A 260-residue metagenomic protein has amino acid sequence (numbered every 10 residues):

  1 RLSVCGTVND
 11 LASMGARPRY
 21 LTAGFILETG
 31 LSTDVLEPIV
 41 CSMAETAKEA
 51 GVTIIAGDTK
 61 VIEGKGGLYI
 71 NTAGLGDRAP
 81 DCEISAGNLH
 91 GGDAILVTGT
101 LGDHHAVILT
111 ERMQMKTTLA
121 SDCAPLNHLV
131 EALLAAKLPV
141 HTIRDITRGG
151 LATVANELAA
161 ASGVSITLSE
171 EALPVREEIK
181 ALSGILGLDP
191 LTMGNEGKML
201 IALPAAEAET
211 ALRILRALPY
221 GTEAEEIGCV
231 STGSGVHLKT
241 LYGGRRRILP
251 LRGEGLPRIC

Functional and structural regions predicted by a protein language model:
R1-L21, C41-E49, H128-A135, T153-N156: Small-aliphatic-rich amphipathic alpha-helix that forms the alpha element of a beta-alpha
R17-I108: Glycine-rich anion-binding loops of enzyme active sites
A23, T53-G57, L96-G99, T142-I146 (+3 more regions): General beta-strand structural signal in soluble alpha/beta enzymes
E28-G30, L119-N195: Active-site-proximal betaalpha loop/short-helix elements that scaffold phosphoryl/nucleotidyl transfer chemistry
L203-E209: Helix N-cap motif at beta-to-alpha junctions
T210-Y220: Short amphipathic alpha-helices in soluble, non-transmembrane regions that often serve as interface/regulatory elements
L218-C260: Acidic, Ser/Thr/Pro-rich beta/coil linker or hinge segments at domain junctions
